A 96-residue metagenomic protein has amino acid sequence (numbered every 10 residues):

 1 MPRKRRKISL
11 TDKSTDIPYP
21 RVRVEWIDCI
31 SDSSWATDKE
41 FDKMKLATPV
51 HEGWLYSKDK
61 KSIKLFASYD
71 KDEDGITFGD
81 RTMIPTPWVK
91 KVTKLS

Functional and structural regions predicted by a protein language model:
P2-S96: Conserved RNA-binding domains used in RNP assembly and mRNA/RNA metabolism
